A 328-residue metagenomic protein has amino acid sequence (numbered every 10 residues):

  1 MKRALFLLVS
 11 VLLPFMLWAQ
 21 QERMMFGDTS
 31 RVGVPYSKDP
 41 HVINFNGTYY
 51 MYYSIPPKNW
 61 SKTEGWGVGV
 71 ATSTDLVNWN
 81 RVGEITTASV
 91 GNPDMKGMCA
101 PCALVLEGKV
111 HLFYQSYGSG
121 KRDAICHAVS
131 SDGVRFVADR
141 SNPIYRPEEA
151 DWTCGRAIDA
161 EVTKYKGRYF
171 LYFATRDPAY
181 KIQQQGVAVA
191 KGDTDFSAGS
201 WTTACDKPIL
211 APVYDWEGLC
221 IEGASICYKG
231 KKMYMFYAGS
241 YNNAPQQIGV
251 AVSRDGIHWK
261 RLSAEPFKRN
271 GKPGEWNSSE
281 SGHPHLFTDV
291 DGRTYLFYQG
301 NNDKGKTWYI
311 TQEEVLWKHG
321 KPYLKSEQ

Functional and structural regions predicted by a protein language model:
M1-Q21: Bacterial Sec-dependent N-terminal signal peptides
Q20-K96, L104-G155, T163-L219, C227-N277 (+1 more regions): Beta-rich carbohydrate-recognition and catalytic domains
A100: Peripheral membrane lipid-binding modules
H283-P284, Y298: C-terminal transmembrane module of eukaryotic multi-pass membrane proteins
